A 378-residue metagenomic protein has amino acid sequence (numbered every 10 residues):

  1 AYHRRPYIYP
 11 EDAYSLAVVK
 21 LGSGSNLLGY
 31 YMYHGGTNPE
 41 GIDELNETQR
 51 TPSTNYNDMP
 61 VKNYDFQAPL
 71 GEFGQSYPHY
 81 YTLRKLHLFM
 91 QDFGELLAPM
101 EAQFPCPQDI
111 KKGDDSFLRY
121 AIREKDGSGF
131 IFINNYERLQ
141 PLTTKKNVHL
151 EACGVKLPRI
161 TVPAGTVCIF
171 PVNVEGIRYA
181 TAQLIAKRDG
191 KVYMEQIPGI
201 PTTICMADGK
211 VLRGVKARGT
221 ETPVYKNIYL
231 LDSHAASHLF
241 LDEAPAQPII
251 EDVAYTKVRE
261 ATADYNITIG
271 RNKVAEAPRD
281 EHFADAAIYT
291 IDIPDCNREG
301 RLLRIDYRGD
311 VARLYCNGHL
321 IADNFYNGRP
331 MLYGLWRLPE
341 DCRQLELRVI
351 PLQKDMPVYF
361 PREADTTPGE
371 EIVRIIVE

Functional and structural regions predicted by a protein language model:
A1-R4, D12-P248, D252-A254, V258-A263 (+2 more regions): Carbohydrate-binding surfaces of carbohydrate-active enzymes
V155-P158, H319-N324: Surface-exposed loop/edge segments in extracytoplasmic proteins
F170, I291, P330-L338: Exposed aromatic-hydrophobic patches
A277-I288, D323-G328: Extracellular beta-rich ligand/substrate-recognition surface
D295-C316, N324-F325, L347-R348: Aromatic-lined ligand-binding clefts that engage carbohydrates, nucleic acids, or primary amines
E340-Q344: Extracellular Ig-like/FN3 beta-sandwich strand-entry sites
L347-D355: Short beta-strand-plus-loop segments that form exposed binding edges in beta-rich domains
D355-E378: Exposed low-complexity, polar/acidic, P/S/T/G-rich flexible segments that act as propeptides, protease-susceptible
